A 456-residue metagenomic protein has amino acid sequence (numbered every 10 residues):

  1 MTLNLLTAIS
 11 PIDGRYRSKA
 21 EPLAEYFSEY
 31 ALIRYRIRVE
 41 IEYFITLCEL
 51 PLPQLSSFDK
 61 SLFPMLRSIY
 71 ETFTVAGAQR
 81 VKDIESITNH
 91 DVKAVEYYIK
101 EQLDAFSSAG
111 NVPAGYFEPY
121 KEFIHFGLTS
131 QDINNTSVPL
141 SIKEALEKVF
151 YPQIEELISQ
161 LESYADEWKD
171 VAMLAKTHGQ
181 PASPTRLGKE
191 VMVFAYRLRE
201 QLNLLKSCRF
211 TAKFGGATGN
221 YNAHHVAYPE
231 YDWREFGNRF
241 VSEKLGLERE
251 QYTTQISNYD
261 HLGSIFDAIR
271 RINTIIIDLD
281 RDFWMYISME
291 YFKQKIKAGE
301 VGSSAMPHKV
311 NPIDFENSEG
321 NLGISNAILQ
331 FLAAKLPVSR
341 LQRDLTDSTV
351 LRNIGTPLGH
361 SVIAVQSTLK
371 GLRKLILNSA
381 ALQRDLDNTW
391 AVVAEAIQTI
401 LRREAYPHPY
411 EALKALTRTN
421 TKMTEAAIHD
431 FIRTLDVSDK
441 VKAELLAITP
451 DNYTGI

Functional and structural regions predicted by a protein language model:
T2-E29, M65, E71, V301-I456: Catalytic-core signal marking the mid-to-C-terminal active-site face
T2-Y221, Y228, D232-F240, G302 (+5 more regions): A helix-coil-helix interface module used to build multimeric assemblies and to scaffold catalytic/cofactor sites
E42-L47, Y98, Q102, A145 (+17 more regions): Generic, well-ordered alpha-helical scaffold segments in large soluble proteins
K143-Y151, E155-I158, E162, M192-A195 (+7 more regions): Short amphipathic alpha-helical segments with heptad-repeat character
D166-K169, F210, W284, Y291 (+3 more regions): Alpha-helical coiled-coil oligomerization motifs
Q201, E248-E250, T254-R340: Glycine-rich anion/phosphate-binding loop at the beta-strand->alpha-helix junction
L205-F214, F283-K293, M423-T424: Short conserved catalytic/interaction loops centered on acidic-Pro-aromatic/His motifs
Y231-Q255, Y259: Active-site-adjacent "gating/activation" loops or surface patches in catalytic cores
